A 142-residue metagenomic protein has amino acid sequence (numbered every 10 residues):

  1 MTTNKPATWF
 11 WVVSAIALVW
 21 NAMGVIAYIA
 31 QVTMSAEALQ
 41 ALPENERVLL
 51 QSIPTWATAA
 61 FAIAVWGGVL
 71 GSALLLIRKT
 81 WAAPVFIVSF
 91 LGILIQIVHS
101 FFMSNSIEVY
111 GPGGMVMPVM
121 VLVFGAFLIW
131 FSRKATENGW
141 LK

Functional and structural regions predicted by a protein language model:
M1-K142: Topology signature of small-to-medium multi-pass alpha-helical membrane proteins
